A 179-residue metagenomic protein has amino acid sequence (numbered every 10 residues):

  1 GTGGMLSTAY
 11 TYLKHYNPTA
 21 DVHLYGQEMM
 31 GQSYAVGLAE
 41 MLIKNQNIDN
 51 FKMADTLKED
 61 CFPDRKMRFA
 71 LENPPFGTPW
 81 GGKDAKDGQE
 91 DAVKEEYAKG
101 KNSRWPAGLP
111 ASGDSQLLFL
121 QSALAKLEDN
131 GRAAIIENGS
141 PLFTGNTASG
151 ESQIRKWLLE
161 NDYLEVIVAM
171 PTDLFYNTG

Functional and structural regions predicted by a protein language model:
G1-E72, F76-G88, E137-S140, T147 (+2 more regions): Conserved S-adenosyl-L-methionine
N17, Q46, E95-S103, A134-I135: Alpha-helical context
T19, F62-D64, S112-D114, T178-G179: A generic fold-level signal
V22-Y25, A54, N102-A107, M170-P171: Short beta-alpha connecting loops at secondary-structure transitions that line or flank enzyme active sites
Y34, F51, P106-T178: Conserved Class I SAM-dependent methyltransferase catalytic core
G81-K101: Short, flexible, mixed-charge acidic loops at enzyme active sites
K83-A85, Y176-G179: Flexible, glycine-/basic-rich loop-and-beta segments that form/coincide with the SAM-dependent methyltransferase
